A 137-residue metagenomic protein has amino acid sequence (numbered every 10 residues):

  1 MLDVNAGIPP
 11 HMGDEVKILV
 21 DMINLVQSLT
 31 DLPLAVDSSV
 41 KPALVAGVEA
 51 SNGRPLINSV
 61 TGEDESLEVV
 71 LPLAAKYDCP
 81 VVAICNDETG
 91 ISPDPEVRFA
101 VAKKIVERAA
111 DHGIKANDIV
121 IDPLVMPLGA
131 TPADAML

Functional and structural regions predicted by a protein language model:
M1-G7, V26-L29, A50-N52, V82-P93: Gly-rich Lys/Arg/Thr-decorated short loops/hinges at beta-loop-alpha junctions or inter-strand turns that position
M1-L32, V125-P132: Glycine-rich, proline-tolerant flexible connector loops at the mouths of alpha/beta enzymes
D3-I8, D31-V40, R54-E65, D134: Catalytic beta/alpha-barrel core
H11-D21, S38-A46, G62-A75, G90-A100 (+1 more regions): Active-site-adjacent beta->alpha loops and helix N-cap segments on the catalytic face of soluble alpha/beta enzymes
M22-L29, A50, L73, R108: Generic, well-ordered alpha-helical scaffold segments in large soluble proteins
V26-P33, G53-P55, Y77, D111-N117: Secondary-structure transition/capping motifs at alpha-helix termini and the adjoining loop/turn into the next element
A46-S51, V69-C79, D111-I114: Acidic (Asp/Glu)-rich catalytic clusters
K76-L137: Catalytic alpha/beta core domains of metabolic enzymes, predominantly
